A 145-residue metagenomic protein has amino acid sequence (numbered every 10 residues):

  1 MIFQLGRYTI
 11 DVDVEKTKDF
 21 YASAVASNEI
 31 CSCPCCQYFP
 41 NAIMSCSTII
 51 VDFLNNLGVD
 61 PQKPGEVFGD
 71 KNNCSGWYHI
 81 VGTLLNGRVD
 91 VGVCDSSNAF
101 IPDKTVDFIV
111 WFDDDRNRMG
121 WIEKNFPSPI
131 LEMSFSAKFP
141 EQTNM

Functional and structural regions predicted by a protein language model:
M1-M44: Long, hydrophobic N-terminal alpha-helical segment
N28-W77: Short, well-structured hydrophobic secondary-structure segments
P34, V81, S134-S136: Residues in well-ordered beta-strands of folded domains
Y38, L85-G87, P140-N144: Generic "edge-of-domain/loop-turn" microfeature
I43, D90, T143: Short acidic, gly/pro-rich beta-turn/loop elements at beta-sheet edges and active-site/ligand-binding grooves
P64-G120: Amphipathic protein-protein interaction modules
V106-M145: Glycine-rich, aromatic-bearing surface loops/beta-hairpins
